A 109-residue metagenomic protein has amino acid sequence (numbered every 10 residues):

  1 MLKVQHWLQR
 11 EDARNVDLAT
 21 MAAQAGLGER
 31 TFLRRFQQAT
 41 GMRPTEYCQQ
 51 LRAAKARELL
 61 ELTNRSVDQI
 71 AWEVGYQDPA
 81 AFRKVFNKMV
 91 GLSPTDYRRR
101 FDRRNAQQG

Functional and structural regions predicted by a protein language model:
H6, R14-A19, L27, Q37-D78 (+1 more regions): Terminal helix-turn-helix DNA-binding modules in bacterial transcription factors
Q24: Alpha-helical ds-nucleic-acid-binding substructure associated with the helix-hairpin-helix region of base-excision DNA
R30, P79-A80, T95: Key DNA-contact positions within bacterial/archaeal DNA-binding proteins
R30-T31, E73, G91: Surface-exposed beta-strand edges and their flanking turn/coil or helix-capping segments
F32, F36, A81-F82, F86: Short hydrophobic/aromatic patch on the recognition helix
N87, L92-T95: Nucleic acid-binding interface residues in structured DNA/RNA-binding domains, emphasizing the DNA-engaging scaffolds
